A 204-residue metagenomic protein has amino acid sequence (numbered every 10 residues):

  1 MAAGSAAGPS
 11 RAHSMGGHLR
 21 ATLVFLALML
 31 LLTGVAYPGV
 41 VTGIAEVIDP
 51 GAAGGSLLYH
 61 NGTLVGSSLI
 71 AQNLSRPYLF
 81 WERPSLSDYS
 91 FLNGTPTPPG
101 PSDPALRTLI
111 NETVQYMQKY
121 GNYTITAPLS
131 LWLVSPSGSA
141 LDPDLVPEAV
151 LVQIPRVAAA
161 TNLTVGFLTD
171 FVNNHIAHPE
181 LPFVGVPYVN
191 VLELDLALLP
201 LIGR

Functional and structural regions predicted by a protein language model:
G8-S14, F25, G34, G39-Q153 (+2 more regions): Flexible, solvent-exposed loop/hinge segments and secondary-structure transition points
V152, R156-R204: Extracytoplasmic/periplasmic C-terminal soluble domains
